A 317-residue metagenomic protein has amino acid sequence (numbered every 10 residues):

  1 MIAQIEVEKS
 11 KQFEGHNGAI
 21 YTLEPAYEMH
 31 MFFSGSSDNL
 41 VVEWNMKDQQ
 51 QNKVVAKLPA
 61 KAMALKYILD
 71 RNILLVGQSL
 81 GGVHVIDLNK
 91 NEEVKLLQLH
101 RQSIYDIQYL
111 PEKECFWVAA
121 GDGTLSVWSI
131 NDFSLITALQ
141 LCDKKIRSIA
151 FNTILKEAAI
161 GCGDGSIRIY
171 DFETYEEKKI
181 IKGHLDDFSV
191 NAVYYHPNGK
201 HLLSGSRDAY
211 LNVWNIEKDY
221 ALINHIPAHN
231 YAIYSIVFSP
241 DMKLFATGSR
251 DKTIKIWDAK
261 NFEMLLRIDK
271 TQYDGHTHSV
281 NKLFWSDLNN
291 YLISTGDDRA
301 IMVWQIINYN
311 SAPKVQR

Functional and structural regions predicted by a protein language model:
M1-N17, D48: A short helix->beta-strand "capping" segment at the edge of beta-propeller domains
F13-I20, V55-M63, Q98-I104, L139-I146 (+4 more regions): WD40/WD-repeat beta-propeller blade N-cap
Y27-E28, L69-D70, P111-E112, T153-I154 (+3 more regions): Residue-level detector of Asp-centered blade-edge/turn motifs that repeat once per structural unit in beta-propeller
G35-D38, G77-L80, A119-D122, G161-D164 (+3 more regions): Conserved strand-to-loop turn within each blade of WD40 beta-propeller repeats
V41-N45, V83-I86, L125-W128, I167-Y170 (+3 more regions): WD40-repeat beta-propellers
M46-Q49, L88-N91, I130-F133, F172-Y175 (+3 more regions): Short loop/turn segments that connect beta-strands within beta-propeller blades
